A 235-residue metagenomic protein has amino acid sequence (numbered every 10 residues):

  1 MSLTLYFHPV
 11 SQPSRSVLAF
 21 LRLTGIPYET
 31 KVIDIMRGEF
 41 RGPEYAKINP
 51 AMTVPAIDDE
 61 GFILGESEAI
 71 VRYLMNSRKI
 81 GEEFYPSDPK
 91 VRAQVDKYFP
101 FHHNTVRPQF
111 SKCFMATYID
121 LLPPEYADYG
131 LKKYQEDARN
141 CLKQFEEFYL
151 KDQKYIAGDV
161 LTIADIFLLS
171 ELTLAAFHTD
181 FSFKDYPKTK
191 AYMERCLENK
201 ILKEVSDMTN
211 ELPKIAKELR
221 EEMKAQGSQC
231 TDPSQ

Functional and structural regions predicted by a protein language model:
M1-K132, K151, M223, D232-Q235: GST-like domain detector, emphasizing the conserved glutathione-binding G-site in the N-terminal thioredoxin-like
H8, D34, I163, T209-L212: Short, solvent-exposed turn/loop segments enriched in Gly/Ser/Thr/Pro and often Arg
M75, E171-L172, S206: Active-site-flanking alpha-helical
K90, H102-E198: GST-like fold's C-terminal all-alpha helical module
Q94-K97, A191, E204: Short, solvent-exposed alpha-helical surface patches in well-structured domains
T209-Q235: Acidic/histidine-enriched, glycine/proline-rich intrinsically disordered or flexible terminal extensions
